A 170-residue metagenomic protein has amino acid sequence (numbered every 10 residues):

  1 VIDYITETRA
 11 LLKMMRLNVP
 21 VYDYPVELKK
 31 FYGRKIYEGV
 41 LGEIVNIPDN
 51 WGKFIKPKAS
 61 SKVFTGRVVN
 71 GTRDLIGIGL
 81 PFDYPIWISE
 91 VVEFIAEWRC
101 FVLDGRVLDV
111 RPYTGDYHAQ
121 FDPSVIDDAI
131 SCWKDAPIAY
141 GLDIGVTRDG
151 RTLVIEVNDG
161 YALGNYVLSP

Functional and structural regions predicted by a protein language model:
V1-K134: Active-site nucleotide/adenylate-binding loops and adjacent lid/helix of ATP-dependent enzymes
V102, L108, P137-V167: Conserved metal-phosphate-binding beta-hairpin within the catalytic cores of diverse ATP-dependent phosphoryl-transfer
